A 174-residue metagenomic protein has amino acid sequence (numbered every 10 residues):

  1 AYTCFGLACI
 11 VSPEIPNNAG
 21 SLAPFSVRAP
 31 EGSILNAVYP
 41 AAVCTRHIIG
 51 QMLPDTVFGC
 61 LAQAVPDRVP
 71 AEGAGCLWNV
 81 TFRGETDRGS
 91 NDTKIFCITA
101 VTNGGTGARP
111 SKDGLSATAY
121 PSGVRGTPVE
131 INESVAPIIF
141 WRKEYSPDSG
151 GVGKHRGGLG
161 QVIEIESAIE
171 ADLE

Functional and structural regions predicted by a protein language model:
A1-E174: Glycine/proline-enriched, intrinsically flexible loops and inter-domain linkers
